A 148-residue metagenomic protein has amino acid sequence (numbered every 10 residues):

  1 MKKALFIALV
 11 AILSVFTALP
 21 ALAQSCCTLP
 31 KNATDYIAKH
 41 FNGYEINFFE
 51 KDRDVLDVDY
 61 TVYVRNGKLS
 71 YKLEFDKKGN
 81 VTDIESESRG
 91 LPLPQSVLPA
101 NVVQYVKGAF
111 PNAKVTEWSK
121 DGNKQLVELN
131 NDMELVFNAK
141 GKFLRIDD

Functional and structural regions predicted by a protein language model:
M1-C27, I37: Bacterial Sec-dependent N-terminal signal peptides
Q24-K31, T61-Y63, S88-P92, Q104 (+4 more regions): Phosphate-end processing signature that detects enzymes handling 5′-triphosphorylated RNA and polyphosphate
S25-N47, L93-K114: Short, non-transmembrane alpha-helical segments in secretory-pathway proteins
E45-L73, W118-V136: Exposed beta-strand-loop-beta-strand "reactive/processing" segments of non-cytosolic proteins
L69, I84-V97: Intrinsically disordered, low-complexity Ser/Thr-rich linker and spacer segments in cell-wall-related proteins
L69-E85, L135-D147: A short, surface-exposed beta-strand/turn
V103-A109, A113-K114, K120-Q125, A139-D148: Flexible "stalk/tail and boundary" regions
